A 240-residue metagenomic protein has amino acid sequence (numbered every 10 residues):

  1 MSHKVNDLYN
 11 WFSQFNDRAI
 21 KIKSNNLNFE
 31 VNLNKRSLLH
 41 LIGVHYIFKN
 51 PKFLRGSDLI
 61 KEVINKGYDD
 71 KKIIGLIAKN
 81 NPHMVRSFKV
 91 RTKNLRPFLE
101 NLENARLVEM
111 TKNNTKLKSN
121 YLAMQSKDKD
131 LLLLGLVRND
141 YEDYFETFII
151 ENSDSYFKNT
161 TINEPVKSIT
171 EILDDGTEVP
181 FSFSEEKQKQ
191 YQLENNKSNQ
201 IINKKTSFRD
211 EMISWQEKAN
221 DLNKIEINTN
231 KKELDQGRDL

Functional and structural regions predicted by a protein language model:
M1-N120, I169-D174, E178-T206, D210-D239: An acidic, glycine-rich, mixed-charge low-complexity segment common to nucleic-acid enzymes
H40, K129-L133, D154-K158: Short, surface-exposed beta-strand/loop "edge" segments at domain boundaries and coil↔beta transitions
N120-F148: Short, hydrophobic/aromatic-rich beta-strand segments within well-structured domains
E142-V179: A short, surface-exposed interaction/processing loop segment used at functional sites
